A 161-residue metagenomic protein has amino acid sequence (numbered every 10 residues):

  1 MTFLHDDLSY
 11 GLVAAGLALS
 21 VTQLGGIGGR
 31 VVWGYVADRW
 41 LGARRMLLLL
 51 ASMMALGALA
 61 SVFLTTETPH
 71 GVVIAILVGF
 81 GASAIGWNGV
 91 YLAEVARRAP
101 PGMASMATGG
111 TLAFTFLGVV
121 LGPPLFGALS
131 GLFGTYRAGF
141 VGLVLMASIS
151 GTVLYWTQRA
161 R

Functional and structural regions predicted by a protein language model:
M1-A14: Short amphipathic helix-loop junctions that connect adjacent transmembrane helices in Major Facilitator Superfamily/SLC
L4-H5, V36-A37, F126-G134: Interfacial helix-cap and linker-helix signal at transmembrane-aqueous boundaries of multi-pass secondary transporters
L12-G16, S20, G109: Small-residue hotspots at the loop-to-helix junctions and early N-terminal turns of transmembrane alpha-helices
A18-G26, T115: Transmembrane alpha-helical segments of major facilitator superfamily
G29-G42, G131: Helix-to-loop junctions at the C-terminal end of transmembrane segments in multipass secondary transporters
A43-E94: C-terminal transmembrane helical hairpin of 12-TM major facilitator-type secondary transporters
V62, V141-R161: Multi-pass alpha-helical transporter architecture, strongest for 12-TM Major Facilitator/SLC carriers used
A96-F133: A late C-terminal transmembrane helix in Major Facilitator Superfamily
